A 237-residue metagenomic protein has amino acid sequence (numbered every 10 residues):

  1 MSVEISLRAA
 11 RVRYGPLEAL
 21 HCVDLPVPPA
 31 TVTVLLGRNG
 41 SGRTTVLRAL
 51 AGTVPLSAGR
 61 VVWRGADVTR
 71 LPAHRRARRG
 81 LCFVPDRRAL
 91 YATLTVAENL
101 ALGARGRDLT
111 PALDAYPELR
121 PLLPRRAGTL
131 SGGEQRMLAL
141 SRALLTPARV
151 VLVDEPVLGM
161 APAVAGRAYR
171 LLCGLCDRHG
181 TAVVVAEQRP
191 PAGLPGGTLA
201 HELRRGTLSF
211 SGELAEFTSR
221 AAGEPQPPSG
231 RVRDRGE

Functional and structural regions predicted by a protein language model:
L36-R38: The feature captures the beta-strand-to-loop junction immediately N-terminal to the Walker
A51: Helix-to-loop junction immediately C-terminal to a conserved catalytic motif
G59-D67, R79, R107-D114: Conserved ABC transporter NBD signature motif
D67-R87, L123-P124, F217-A221: ABC ATPase NBD coupling module
R126-L130: Conserved ABC ATPase signature
A143-L144: ABC ATPase C-loop
T207-E237: Conserved beta-strand-loop-alpha-helix hinge in the C-terminal portion of ABC ATPase nucleotide-binding domains
